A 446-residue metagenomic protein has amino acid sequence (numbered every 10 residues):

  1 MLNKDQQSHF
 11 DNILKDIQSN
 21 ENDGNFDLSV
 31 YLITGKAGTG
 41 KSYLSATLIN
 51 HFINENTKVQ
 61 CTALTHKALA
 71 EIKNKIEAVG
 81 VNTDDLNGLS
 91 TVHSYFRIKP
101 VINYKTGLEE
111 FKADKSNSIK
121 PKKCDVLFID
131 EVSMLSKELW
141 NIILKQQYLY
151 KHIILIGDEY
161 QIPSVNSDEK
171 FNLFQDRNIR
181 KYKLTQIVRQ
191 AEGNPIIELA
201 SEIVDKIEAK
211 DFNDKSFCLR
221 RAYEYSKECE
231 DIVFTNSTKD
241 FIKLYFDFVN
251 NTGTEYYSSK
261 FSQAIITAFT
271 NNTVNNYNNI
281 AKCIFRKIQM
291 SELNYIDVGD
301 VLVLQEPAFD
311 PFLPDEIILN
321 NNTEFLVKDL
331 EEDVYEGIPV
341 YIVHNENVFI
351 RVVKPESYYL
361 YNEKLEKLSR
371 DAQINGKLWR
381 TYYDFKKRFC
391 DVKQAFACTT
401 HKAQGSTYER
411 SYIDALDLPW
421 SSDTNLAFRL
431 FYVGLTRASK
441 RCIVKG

Functional and structural regions predicted by a protein language model:
M1-S8: Dynamic helix-loop-helix/coil hinge segments at AAA+ ATPase domain boundaries and subdomain interfaces
L2, C61, I266: Conserved SAM-binding loop
Q6, S42, S136-K137, T238-F241 (+1 more regions): A conditional alpha-helix N-cap/helix-loop micro-motif detector
Q6, T65, S136, T270-N271: Helix N-cap/beta->alpha junction signal
H9, I13-I17, E21-T34, T39 (+2 more regions): Conserved helicase motor core of P-loop NTPases
D11, K15, D23-Y225: ASCE P-loop NTPase helicase motor core
T39-L44, H66, V81-S90, T185 (+3 more regions): Core RecA-like ATPase module of SF1/SF2 helicases and allied nucleic-acid translocases
I102-A113, F212-Y245, Y358-Y383: Charged, glycine/proline-rich intrinsically disordered loops and linkers
